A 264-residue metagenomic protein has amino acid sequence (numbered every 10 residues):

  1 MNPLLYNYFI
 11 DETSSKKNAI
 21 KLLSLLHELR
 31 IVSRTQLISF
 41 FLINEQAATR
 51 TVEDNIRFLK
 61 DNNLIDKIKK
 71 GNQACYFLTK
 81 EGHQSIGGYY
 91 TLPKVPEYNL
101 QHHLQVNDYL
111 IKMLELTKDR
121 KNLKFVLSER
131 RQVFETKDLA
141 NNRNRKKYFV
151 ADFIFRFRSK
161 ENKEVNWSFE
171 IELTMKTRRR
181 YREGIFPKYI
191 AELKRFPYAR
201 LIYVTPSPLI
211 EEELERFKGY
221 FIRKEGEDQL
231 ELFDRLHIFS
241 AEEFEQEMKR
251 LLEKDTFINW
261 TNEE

Functional and structural regions predicted by a protein language model:
M1-K94: Nuclease-adjacent, charged terminal/linker segments that flank catalytic cores
I20-L25, R195-R200, T205-E264: Non-catalytic C-terminal interaction segments of nucleic acid-processing enzymes
T91-R130: Amphipathic alpha-helical dimerization/coiled-coil segments that flank or bridge DNA-binding/regulatory modules
K121-V165, M175-T177: Active-site metal-binding core of divalent-cation-utilizing nuclease and nuclease-like domains
E129-R130, E172-L173, T205-P208: Structural motif
E170-Y181: Short beta-strand-loop-alpha-helix junction that forms the active-site gateway of nucleic-acid-processing nucleases
R182-K194: A short, acidic, amphipathic alpha-helical segment used as a generic capping/interface helix at domain edges
